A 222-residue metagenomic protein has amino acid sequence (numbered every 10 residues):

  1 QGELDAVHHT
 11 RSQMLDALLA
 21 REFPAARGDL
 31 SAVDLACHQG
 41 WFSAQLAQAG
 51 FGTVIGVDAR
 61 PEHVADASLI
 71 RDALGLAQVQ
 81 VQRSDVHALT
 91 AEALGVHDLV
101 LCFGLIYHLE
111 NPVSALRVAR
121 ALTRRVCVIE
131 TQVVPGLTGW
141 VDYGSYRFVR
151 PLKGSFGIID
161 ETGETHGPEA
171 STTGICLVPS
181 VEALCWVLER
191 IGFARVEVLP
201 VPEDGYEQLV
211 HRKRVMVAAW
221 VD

Functional and structural regions predicted by a protein language model:
Q1-V96, F103, G144-S145, V210-D222: Conserved N-terminal segment of class I S-adenosyl-L-methionine
P61, L109-E110: A structural helix-start
L101-C102, E110-V221: S-adenosyl-L-methionine-dependent methyltransferase catalytic module, highlighting the catalytic core
I106: Conserved SAM-binding site of S-adenosyl-L-methionine-dependent methyltransferases, i.e., the hydrophobic residues
